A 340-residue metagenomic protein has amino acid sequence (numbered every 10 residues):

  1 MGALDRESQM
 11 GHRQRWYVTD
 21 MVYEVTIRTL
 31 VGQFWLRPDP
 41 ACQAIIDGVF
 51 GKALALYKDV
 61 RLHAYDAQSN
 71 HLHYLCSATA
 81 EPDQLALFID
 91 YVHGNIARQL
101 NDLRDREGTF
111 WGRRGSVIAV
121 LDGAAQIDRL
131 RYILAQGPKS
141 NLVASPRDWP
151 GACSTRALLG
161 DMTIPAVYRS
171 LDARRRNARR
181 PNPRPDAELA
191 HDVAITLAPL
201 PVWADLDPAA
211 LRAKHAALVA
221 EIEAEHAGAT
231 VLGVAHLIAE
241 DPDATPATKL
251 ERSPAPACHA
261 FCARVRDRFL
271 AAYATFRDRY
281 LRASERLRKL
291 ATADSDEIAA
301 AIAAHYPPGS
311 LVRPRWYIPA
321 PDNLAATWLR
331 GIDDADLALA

Functional and structural regions predicted by a protein language model:
M1-A340: Short catalytic/metal-binding and nucleic-acid-binding patches
